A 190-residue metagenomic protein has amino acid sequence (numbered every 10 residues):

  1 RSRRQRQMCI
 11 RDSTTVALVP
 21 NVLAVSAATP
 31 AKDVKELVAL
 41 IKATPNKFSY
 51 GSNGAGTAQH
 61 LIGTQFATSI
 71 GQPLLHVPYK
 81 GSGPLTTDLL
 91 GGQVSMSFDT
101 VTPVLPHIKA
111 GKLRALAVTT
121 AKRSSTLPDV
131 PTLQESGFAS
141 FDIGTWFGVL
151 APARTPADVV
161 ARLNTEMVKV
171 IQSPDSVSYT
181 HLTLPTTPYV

Functional and structural regions predicted by a protein language model:
R1-R6, I10, H181-V190: Single conserved hydrophobic/aromatic residue that forms the stacking wall/gate of nucleotide- or nucleobase-binding
R4-Q7, R11, Q72-P73, H107-V118 (+1 more regions): Ligand-binding "clamshell"
R4-Q7, R11-P84, L133, W146-S178: Hinge/capping helix and adjacent helix->loop/strand transition within the periplasmic-binding protein
T15, Y79, F98-D99, V118 (+1 more regions): Short beta-strand and adjacent tight-turn residues that come in two discontinuous sequence segments and form the edges
A27, V101-T102, T120-A121, A153: Short secondary-structure boundary segments
I41, Q65, S69, G83-Q93 (+1 more regions): Short helices/loops that flank or line small-molecule/ion binding pockets
T44-F48, Q72, L90-D99, K112-A115: Alpha-to-beta junction loops
S95, T102-P103, A121-K122, A139: Flexible glycine-rich beta->alpha loop in the catalytic core of nucleotide-sugar glycosyltransferases
